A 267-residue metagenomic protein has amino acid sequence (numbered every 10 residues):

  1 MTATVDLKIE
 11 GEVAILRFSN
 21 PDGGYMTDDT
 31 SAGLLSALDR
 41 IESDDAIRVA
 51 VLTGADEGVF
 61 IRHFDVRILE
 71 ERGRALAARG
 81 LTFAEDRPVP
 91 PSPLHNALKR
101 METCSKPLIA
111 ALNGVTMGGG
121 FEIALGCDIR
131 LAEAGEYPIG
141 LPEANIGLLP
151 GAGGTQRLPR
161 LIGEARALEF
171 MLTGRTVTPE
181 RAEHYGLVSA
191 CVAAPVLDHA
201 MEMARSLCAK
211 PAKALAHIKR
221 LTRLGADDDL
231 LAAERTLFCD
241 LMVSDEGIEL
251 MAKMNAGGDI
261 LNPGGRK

Functional and structural regions predicted by a protein language model:
M1-T53: Conserved CoA-thioester-binding segment of acyl-CoA-metabolizing enzymes
T2, M251-K267: Terminal low-complexity tails and localization/encapsulation signals of metabolic enzymes
G54-N96: Glycine- (often His-adjacent) and acidic-residue-rich active-site loop that binds/positions the CoA thioester
A97, T103, A111, M117-M171 (+2 more regions): CoA-thioester-processing core
A132-Y137, Y185-A233, D245, L261-R266: C-terminal long alpha-helix characteristic of the crotonase
F170-G174, I218-T222, F238, M254: Short alpha-helical scaffolding segments that buttress acidic/His motifs in well-ordered protein cores
R175-R181: Acidic, divalent-metal-coordinating active-site segment for phosphoryl/phosphodiester hydrolysis, typified by short
